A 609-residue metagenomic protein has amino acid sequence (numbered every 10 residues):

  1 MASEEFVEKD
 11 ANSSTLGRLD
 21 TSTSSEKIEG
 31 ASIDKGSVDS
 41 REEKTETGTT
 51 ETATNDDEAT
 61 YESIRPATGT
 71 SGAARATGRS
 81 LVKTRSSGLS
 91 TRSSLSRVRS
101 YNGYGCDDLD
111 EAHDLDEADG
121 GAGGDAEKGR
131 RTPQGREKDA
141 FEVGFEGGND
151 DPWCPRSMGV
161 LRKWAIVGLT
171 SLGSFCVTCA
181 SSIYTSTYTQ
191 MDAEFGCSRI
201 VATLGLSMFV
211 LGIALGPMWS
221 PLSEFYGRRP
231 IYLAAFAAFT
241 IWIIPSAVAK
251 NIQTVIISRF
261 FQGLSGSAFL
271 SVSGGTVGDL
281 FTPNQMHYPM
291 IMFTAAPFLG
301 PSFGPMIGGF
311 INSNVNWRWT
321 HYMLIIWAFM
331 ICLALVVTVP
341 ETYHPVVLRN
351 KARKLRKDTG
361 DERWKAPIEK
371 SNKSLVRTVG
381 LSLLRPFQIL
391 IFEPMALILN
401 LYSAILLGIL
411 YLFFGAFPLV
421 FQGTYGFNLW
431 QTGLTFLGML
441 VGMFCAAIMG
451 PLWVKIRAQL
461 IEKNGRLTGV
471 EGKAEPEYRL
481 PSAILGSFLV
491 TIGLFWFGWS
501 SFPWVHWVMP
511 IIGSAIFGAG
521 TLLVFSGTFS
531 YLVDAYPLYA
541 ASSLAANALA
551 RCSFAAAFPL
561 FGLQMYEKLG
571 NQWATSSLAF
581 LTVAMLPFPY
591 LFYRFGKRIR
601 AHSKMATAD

Functional and structural regions predicted by a protein language model:
M1-V160, V339, Y343-L381, I456-P476 (+1 more regions): Intrinsically disordered, low-complexity terminal tails of fungal membrane proteins
E137-D609: A six-helix transmembrane bundle that forms the core substrate pathway of small-molecule transporters
